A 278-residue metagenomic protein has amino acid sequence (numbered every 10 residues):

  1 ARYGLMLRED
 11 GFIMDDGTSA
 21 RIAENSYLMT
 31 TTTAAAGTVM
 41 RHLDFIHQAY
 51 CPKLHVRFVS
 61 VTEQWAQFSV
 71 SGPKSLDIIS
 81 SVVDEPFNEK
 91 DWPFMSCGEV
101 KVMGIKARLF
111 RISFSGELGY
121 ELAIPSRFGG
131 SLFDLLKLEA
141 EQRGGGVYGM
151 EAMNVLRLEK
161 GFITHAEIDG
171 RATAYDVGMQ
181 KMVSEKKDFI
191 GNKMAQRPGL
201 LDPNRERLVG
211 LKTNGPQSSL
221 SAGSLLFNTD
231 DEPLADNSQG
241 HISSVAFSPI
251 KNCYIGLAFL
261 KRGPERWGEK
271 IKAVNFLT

Functional and structural regions predicted by a protein language model:
A1-L7, F12-M14, E151: Acidic, proline/glycine-enriched N-terminal capping motif
T18: Glycine-rich, Trp-frequent "lid" loop and neighboring beta-strands that shape and gate the flavin cofactor pocket
I22-T278: Conserved, structured C-terminal
